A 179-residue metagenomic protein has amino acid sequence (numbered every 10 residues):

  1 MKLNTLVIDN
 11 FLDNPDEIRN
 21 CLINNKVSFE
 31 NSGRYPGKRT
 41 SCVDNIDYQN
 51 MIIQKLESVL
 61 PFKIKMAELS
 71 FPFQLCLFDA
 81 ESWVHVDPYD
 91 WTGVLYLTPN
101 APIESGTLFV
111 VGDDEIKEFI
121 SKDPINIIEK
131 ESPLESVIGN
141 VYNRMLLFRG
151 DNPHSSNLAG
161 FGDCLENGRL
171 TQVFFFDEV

Functional and structural regions predicted by a protein language model:
M1-S82, G106: Non-heme Fe(II)/2-oxoglutarate
C76-V179: Catalytic core of non-heme Fe(II) oxygenases with the double-stranded beta-helix
